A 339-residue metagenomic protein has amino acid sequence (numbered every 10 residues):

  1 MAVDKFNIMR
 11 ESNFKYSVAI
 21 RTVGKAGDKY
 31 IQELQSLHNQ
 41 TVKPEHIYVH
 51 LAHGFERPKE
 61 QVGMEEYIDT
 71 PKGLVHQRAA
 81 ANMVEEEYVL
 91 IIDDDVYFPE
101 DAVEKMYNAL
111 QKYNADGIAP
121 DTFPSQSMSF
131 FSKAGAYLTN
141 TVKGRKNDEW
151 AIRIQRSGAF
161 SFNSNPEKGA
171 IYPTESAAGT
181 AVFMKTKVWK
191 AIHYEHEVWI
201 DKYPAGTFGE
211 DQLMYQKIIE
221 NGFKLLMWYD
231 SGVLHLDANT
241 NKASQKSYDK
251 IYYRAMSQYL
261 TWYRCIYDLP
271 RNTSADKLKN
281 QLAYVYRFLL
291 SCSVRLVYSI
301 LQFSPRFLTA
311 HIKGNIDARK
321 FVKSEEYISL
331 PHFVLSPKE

Functional and structural regions predicted by a protein language model:
I20-N39: Short, well-formed alpha-helical segments that are part of the catalytic scaffolds of diverse glycosyltransferases
L34-D69: Acidic donor-binding segment of Leloir-type glycosyltransferases
D69-E85: Glycine-rich, basic loop-to-helix element that forms the pyrophosphate-binding segment of sugar-nucleotide handling
L74, W150-M184, G206-T207: A recurrent flexible, glycine/aromatic-enriched loop bordering the glycosyltransferase active site that acts as
V89: Short aromatic/hydrophobic "clamp" motif used to bind/position activated sugar donors
D101-K146: Conserved donor NDP-sugar-binding/catalytic core segment of glycosyltransferases
A177-G179, I200-Q216: Acidic donor-binding loop at a coil-to-helix junction in glycosyltransferase catalytic cores that engages
E220, K224-R306: Active-site-adjacent helix/loop segment of glycosyltransferases that harbors family-specific signature motifs
